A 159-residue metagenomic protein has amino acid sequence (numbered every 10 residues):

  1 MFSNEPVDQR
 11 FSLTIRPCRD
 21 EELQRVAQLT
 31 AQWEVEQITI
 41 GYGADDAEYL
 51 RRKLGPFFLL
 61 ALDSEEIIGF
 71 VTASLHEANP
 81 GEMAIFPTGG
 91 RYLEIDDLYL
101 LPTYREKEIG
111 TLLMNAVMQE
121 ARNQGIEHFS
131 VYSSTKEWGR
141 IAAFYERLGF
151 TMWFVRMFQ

Functional and structural regions predicted by a protein language model:
S12-Q28: A short beta-loop-alpha structural element at the N-terminal edge of CoA-dependent acyl/N-acetyltransferase catalytic
Q37-L59: Active-site rim helix/loop that mediates acceptor-substrate recognition in acyltransferases
L60, E66-L75, E94, Y99: Conserved beta-strand in the GNAT
T72-L93: Conserved acyl-donor/pantetheine-binding loop and adjacent beta-alpha core of acyl/acetyltransferases and related
L100, E106-Q119, R147: Conserved acetyl-CoA-binding loop-helix of GNAT-fold acetyltransferases
R105, S130-I141, F158-Q159: Conserved beta-strand-loop-alpha-helix junction that forms the acyl-donor binding cleft
T111, N123, T135-F154: Conserved active-site alpha-helix within GNAT-family acetyltransferase domains
A121-S133: Conserved GNAT acetyl-CoA-binding A-motif
